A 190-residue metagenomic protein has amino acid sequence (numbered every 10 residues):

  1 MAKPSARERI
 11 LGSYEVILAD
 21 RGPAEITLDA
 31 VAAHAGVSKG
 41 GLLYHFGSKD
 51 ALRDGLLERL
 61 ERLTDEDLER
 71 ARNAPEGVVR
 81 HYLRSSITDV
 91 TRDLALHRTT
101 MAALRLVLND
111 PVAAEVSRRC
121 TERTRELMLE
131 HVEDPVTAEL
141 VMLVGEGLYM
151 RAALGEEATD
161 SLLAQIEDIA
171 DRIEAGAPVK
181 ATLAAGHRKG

Functional and structural regions predicted by a protein language model:
A6-I17, V31, L56, L60 (+1 more regions): Generic hydrophobic, amphipathic alpha-helix propensity
R9, I17-A51: Helix-turn-helix
S13-D20, D67-R70, A103, V144-R151: Solvent-exposed, amphipathic alpha-helical segments
L56, L60, T64, P75 (+2 more regions): Hydrophobic/aromatic residues within well-ordered alpha-helical segments
R62-T100: Hydrophobic alpha-helical connector segments
Y82-S86, T100-R105, V141-L148: Short alpha-helical scaffolding segments that buttress acidic/His motifs in well-ordered protein cores
D93, P111-G190: Hydrophobic/aromatic-rich alpha-helical bundle segments in the mid-to-C-terminal region
